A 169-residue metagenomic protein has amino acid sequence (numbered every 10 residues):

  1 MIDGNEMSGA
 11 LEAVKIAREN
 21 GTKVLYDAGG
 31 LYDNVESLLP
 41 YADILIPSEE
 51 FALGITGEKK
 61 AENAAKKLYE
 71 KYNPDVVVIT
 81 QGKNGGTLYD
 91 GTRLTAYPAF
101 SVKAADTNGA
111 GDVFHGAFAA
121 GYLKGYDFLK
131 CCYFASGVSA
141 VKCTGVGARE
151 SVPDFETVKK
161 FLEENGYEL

Functional and structural regions predicted by a protein language model:
M1-E6, D27: Catalytic beta/alpha-barrel core
D3-G4, E49, Q81, F118: Glycine-rich, N-terminal phosphate-binding loop of Rossmann-like dinucleotide-binding domains
S8-E12, H115: Short glycine/serine/threonine-rich phosphate/pyrophosphate-binding segments that cradle anionic phosphate groups
L11-E12, I16-L25, G29-A96: Conserved phosphate/ATP/ADP-binding segment of small-molecule kinases
D33, E62-L169: Conserved phosphate-binding/catalytic region of the ribokinase-like
